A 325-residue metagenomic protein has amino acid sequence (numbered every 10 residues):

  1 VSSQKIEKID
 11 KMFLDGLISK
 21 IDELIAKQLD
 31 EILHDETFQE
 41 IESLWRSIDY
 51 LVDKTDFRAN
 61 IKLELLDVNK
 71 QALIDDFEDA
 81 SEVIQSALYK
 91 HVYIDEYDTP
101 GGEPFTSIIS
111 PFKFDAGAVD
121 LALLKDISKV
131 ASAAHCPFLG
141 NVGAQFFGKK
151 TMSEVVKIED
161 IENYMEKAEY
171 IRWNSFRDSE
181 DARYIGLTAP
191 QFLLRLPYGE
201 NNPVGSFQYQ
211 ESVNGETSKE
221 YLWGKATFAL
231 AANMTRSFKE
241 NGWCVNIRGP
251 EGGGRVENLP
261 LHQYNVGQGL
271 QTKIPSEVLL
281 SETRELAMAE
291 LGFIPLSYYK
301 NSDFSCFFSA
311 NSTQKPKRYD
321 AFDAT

Functional and structural regions predicted by a protein language model:
V1-E78: N-terminal-proximal low-complexity accessory segments that begin disordered and transition into the first
V1-I6, L33, D56, V68 (+1 more regions): A glycine- and small-residue-enriched flexible loop/hinge signal that marks low-structured segments
L44-W45, D79-Y93, V119-V130: Well-ordered, non-membrane alpha-helical segments in soluble/globular domains
N60-Q71, D76-H91, D95, T99-T106: Structure-specific endonuclease nuclease cores
